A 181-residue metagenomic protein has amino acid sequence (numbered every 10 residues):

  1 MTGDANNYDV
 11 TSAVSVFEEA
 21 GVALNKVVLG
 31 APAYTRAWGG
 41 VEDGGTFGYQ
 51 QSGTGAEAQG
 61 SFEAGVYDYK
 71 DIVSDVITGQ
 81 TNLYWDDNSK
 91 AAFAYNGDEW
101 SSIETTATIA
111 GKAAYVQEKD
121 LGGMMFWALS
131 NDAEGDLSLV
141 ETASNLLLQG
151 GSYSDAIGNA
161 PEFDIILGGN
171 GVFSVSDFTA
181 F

Functional and structural regions predicted by a protein language model:
M1-Y69: Substrate-binding surface in catalytic domains of secreted glycosidases
A13, L29, D43, A91-A94 (+2 more regions): Intrinsic structural disorder
G21, G65, D71-V76, L139 (+1 more regions): Detector for intrinsically disordered, low-structure N-terminal pre-sequences
A31, R36, V41-G48, A114 (+3 more regions): General "foldedness" signal
G44-Q50, T54-G55, G60, Y67 (+1 more regions): RTX-like calcium-binding, glycine/aspartate-rich low-complexity repeat tracts
K70-V73, I77, N88, D164-I166 (+1 more regions): Intrinsically disordered, low-complexity regions of eukaryotic proteins
S74-S154: Extracellular low-complexity, Gly/Ser/Thr-rich intrinsically disordered linkers and protease-sensitive activation/hinge
